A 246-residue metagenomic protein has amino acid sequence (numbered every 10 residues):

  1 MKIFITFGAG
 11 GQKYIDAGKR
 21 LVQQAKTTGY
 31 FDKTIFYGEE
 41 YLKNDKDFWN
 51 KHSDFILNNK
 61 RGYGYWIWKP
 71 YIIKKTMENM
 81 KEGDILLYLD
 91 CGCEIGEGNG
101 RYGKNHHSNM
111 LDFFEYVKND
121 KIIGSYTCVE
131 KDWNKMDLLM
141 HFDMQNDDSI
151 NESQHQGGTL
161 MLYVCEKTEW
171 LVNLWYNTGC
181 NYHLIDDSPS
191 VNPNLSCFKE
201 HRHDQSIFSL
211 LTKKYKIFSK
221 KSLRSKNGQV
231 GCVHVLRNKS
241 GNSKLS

Functional and structural regions predicted by a protein language model:
M1-S246: Glycosyltransferase catalytic domains, chiefly GT-A lineage
